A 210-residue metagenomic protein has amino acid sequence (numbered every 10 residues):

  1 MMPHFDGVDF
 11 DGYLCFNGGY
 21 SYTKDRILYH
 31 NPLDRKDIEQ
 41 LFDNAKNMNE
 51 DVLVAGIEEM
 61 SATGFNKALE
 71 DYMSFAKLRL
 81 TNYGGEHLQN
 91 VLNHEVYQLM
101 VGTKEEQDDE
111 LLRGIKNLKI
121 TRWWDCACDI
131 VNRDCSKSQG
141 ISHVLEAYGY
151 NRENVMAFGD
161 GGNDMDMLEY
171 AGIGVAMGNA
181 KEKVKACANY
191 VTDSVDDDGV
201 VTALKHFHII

Functional and structural regions predicted by a protein language model:
M1-A68: Active-site phosphate-binding/coordination module
M1-F5, L111, L168, V184 (+1 more regions): Hydrophobic packing residues within well-ordered alpha-helices of enzyme cores
G7-D11, H30-P32, A68-S74, Q139 (+2 more regions): Short, hinge-like loop/turn segments at secondary-structure boundaries
V8-D9, N17, G114-K116, Y170-A171 (+1 more regions): Short, structured coil segments at secondary-structure junctions
L14, M156-F158, V175, T192: Hydrophobic/aromatic beta-strand patches that form the interior of the parallel beta-sheet core in alpha/beta enzyme
N17, L99, I141, L168 (+2 more regions): Residue-level signal for inorganic ion chemistry
N44, M48-F158, G162-M167, N179: Conserved acidic, metal-coordinating active-site core of Asp-based, Mg2+-dependent phosphoryl-transfer enzymes
Y170, V175, A180-I210: Asp-based, Mg2+/Mn2+-dependent phosphohydrolase catalytic module
